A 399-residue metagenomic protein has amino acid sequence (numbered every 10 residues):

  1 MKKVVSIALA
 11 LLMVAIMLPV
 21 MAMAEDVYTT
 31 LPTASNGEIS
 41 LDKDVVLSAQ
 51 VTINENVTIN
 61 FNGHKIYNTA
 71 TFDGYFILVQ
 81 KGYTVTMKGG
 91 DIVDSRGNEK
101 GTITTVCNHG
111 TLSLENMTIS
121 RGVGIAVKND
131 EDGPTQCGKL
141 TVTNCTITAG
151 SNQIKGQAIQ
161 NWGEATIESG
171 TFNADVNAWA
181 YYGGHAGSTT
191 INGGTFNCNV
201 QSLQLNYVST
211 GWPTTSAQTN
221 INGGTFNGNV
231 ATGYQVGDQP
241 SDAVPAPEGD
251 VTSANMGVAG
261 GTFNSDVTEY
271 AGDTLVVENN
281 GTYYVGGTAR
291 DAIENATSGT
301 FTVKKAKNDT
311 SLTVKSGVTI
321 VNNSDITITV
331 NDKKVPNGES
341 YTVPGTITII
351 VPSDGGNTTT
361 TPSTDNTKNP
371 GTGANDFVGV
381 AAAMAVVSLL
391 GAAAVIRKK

Functional and structural regions predicted by a protein language model:
M1-A24, G391, K398-K399: Sec-dependent, cleavable N-terminal signal peptides
M17-V27, T367-V378: Sec-dependent signal peptide cleavage junction
E25-V46, Q50, V276-K304: Acidic Gly/Asp/Thr-rich repetitive segments characteristic of extracellular carbohydrate-active and adhesion proteins
V46-T58, I66-K88, D94-L112, V123-T135 (+5 more regions): Extracellular beta-strand-rich solenoid/capping regions of secreted or surface-exposed proteins that bind or remodel
I59, H64, G89-G90, S95 (+19 more regions): Solvent-exposed loop/turn tips at the surfaces of repeat/solenoid architectures
I59-F61, T84-G89, L112-N116, L140-N144 (+10 more regions): All-beta strand scaffolds that present successive hydrophobic residues in beta-strands
G338-T372: C-terminal low-complexity, Ser/Thr- and acidic/Pro-rich disordered "stalk" regions positioned immediately N-terminal
D376-R397: A cross-kingdom C-terminal cell-surface attachment/processing module
